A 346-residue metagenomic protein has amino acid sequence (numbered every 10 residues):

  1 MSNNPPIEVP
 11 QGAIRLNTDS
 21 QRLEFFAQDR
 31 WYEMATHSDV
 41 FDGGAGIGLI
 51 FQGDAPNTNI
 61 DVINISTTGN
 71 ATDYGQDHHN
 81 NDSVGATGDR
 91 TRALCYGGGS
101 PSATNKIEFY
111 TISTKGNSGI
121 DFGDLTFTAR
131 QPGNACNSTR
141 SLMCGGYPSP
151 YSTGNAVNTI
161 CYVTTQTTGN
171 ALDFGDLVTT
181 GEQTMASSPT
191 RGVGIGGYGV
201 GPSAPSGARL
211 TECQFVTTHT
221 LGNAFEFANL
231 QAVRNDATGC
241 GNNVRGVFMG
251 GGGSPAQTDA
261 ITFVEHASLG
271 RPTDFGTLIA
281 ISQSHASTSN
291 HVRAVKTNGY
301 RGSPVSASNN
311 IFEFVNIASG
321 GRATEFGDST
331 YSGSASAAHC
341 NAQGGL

Functional and structural regions predicted by a protein language model:
M1-L346: Polar, enzyme-active/binding microenvironments
